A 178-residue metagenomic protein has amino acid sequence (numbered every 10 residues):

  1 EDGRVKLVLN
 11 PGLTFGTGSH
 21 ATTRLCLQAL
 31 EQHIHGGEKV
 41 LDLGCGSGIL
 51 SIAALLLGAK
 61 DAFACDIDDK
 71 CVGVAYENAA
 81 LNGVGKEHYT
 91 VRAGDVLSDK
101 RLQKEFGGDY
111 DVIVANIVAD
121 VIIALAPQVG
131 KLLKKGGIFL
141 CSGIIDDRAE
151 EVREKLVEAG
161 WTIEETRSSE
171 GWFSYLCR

Functional and structural regions predicted by a protein language model:
E1-D2, G44-S51, D99, I122-A126: Short hydrophobic/aromatic-rich motifs at helix boundaries and adjacent loops
E1-G16: Non-catalytic substrate-recognition/targeting regions of SAM-dependent transferases
G3-V5, H20-R24, L30, I67 (+3 more regions): Surface-exposed beta-strand edges and their flanking turn/coil or helix-capping segments
L13, T17-V96: Conserved SAM/SAH cofactor-binding pocket of Class I
I67-L176: S-adenosylmethionine
